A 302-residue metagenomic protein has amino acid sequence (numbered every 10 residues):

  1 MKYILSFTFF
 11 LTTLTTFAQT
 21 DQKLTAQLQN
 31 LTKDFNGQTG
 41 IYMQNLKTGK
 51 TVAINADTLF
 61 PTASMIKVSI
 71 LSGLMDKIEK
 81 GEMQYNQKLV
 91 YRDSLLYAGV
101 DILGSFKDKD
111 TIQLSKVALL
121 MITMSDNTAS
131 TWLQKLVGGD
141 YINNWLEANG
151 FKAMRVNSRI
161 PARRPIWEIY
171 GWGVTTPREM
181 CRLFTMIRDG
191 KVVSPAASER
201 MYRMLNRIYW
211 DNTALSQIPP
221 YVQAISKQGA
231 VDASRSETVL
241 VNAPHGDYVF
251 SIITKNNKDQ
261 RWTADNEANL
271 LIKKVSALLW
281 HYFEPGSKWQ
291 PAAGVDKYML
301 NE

Functional and structural regions predicted by a protein language model:
M1-Q22: Bacterial Sec-dependent N-terminal signal peptides
Q19-T58, L278: Beta-lactamase-like hydrolase cores
T20-L28, L136, L183-N212, Q228-E302: Structured C-terminal helix/loop/strand segments within mature extracytoplasmic catalytic/sensor domains
G49, P61-L89, F250: Active-site SXXK
K80-F106: Short, glycine/proline-biased beta-turn/loop segments that scaffold the active-site neighborhood
L96-T131, G139, I169: Conserved catalytic neighborhood of penicillin-recognizing serine enzymes
T131-F184, D189: Mid-domain, small-residue-enriched loop/turn segments at the edges of structured enzyme/sensor domains
